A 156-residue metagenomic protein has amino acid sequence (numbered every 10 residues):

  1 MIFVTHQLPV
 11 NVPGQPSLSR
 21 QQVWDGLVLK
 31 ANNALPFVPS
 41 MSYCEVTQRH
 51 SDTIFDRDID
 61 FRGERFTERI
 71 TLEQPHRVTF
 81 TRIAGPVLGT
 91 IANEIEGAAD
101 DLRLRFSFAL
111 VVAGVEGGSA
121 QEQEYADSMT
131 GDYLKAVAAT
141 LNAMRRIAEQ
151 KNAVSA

Functional and structural regions predicted by a protein language model:
M1-E45: Hydrophobic ligand-binding cavity/cleft-lining segments
V4-H6, F55-R57, E68, I91 (+1 more regions): Hydrophobic residues positioned within well-ordered beta-strands of beta-sheet architectures
L8, Y43-V46, T67-T71, G89-G97: Hydrophobic/aromatic beta-strand elements that line small-molecule binding cavities or substrate pockets in beta-rich
V10-V12, K30, F61-G63, L110-G114: Beta-strand elements of well-folded, non-transmembrane domains
P16-L18, L35, G131, A138 (+1 more regions): Short, Lys/Arg-rich flexible segments
Y43-C44, L141-A156: Short, highly charged C-terminal tails/helix-capping segments
V46-A84: Glycine-rich portal/gate segments that line the openings of hydrophobic small-molecule binding cavities
I83-K135: Beta-strand/loop substructures that line and gate deep hydrophobic ligand-binding cavities in soluble
